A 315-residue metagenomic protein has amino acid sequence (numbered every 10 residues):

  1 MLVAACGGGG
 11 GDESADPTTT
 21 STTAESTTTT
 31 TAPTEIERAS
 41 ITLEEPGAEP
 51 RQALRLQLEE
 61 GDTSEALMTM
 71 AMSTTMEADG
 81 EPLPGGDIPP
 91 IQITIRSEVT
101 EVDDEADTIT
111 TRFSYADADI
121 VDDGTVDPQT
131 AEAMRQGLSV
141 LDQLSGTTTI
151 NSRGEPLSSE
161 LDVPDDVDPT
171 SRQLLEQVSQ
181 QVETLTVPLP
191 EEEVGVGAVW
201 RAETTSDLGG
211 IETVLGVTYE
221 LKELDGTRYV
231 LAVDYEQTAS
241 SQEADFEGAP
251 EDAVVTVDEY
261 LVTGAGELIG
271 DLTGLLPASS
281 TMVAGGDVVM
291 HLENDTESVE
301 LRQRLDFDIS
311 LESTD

Functional and structural regions predicted by a protein language model:
L2-A5: C-terminal motif of bacterial Sec signal peptides marking the signal peptidase cleavage site
G7-P17, T27-E132, A198-D315: Acidic, serine/threonine-rich low-complexity disordered tracts
E44-A48, E176-L185: Short, structured beta-strand/loop micro-motifs enriched in basic residues and often containing a Trp
G137-Q173: Hydrophobic alpha-helical segments and helix pairs
D162-D166, Q180-T184, P188: Lipid-handling modules and contact-site tethers
V194-V196: Feature for intrinsically disordered/low-complexity regulatory segments and propeptides
